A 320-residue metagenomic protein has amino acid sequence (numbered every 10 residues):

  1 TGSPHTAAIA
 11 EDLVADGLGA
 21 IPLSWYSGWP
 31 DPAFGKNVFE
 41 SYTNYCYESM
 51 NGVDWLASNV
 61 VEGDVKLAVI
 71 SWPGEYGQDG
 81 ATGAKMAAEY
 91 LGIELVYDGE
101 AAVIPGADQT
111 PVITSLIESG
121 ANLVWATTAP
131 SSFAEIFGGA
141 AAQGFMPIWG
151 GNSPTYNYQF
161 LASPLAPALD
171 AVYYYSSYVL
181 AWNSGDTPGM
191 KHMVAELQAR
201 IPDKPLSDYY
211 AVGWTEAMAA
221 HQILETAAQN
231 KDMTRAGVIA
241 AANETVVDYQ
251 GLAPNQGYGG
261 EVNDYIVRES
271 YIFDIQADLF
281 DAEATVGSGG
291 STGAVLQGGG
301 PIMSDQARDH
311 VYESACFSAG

Functional and structural regions predicted by a protein language model:
T1-E100, I148-Y174: Extracytoplasmic ligand/sensor domains, especially the bilobed periplasmic-binding protein
S3-V14, A121-Q143, E216-A217: Hydrophobic alpha-helical
D12-D16, W55-N59, G63, G83-E94 (+7 more regions): Structured segments of extracytoplasmic/periplasmic soluble domains in secreted or envelope-associated proteins
T43, A140-W214, A228: Extracellular/periplasmic periplasmic-binding protein-like sensory domains
E48-N51, A102-S115: Structural motif
P73, A81-K85, P130-E135, A181-T245: Extracellular/periplasmic ligand-binding modules, especially the Venus flytrap/periplasmic-binding
N152-L161, H221, E225-T226, N230-R268: Mature extracytoplasmic/periplasmic domains
V247-G320: Solvent-exposed, acidic/polar segments of extracytosolic/periplasmic ligand-binding ectodomains
